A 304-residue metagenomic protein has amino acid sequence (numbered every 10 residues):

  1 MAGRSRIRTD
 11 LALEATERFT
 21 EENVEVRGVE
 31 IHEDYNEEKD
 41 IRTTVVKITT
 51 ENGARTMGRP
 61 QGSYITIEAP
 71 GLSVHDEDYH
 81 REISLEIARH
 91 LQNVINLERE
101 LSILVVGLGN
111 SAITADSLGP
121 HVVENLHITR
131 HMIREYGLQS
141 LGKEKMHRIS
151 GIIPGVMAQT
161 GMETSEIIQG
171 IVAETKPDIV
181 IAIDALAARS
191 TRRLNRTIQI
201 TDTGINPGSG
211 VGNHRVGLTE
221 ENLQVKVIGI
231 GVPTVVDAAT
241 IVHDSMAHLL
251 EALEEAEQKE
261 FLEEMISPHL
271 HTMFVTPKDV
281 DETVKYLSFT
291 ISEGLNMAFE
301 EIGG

Functional and structural regions predicted by a protein language model:
M1-P60: N-terminal amphipathic/basic leader segments beginning at the initiator methionine
G53-I95: An N-terminal, well-structured beta->alpha segment
T66-P70, S102-I113, G151-G155: Short glycine-rich or small-residue beta-strand-to-loop segments that form or flank ligand, phosphate, metal/Fe-S
L108-D116, A158, A185-R189: Gly/Ser/Thr-rich loops at beta-strand to alpha-helix junctions that form or flank small-molecule/cofactor-binding
N110-H147, G151: Glycine-rich phosphate/diphosphate-binding loop of Rossmann-like nucleotide-binding domains
L141-I171: A structural-propensity feature for long, helix-poor, extended segments
I152-I153, A182-G304: A structural signal for small-residue-enriched, beta-sheet-centric alpha/beta enzyme cores and oligomeric scaffold folds
V172, P177-D178: Proline-aspartate-enriched helix->loop->beta-strand connector
